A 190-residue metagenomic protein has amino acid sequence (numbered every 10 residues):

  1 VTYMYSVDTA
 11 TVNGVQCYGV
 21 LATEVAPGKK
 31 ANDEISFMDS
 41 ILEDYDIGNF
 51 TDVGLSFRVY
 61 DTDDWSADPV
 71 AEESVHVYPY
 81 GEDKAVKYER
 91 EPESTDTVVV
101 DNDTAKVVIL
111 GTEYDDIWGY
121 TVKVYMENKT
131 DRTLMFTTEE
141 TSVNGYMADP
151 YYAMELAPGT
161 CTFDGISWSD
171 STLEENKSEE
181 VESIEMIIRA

Functional and structural regions predicted by a protein language model:
V1-T2, Y125-D131: Asparagine-centered strand-capping/turn motif at beta-strand->loop junctions
T9-A10, F37, M126, E140-T141 (+1 more regions): Hydrophobic beta-strand positions in extracellular immunoglobulin-like domains
A10, V25, L55-F57, F136 (+1 more regions): Fold-core signature of tandem repeat domains
V12, N102, V143-N144: Structural motif
V15-A71, Y146-R189: Short, solvent-exposed, Trp/other aromatic-anchored flexible loops in extracytoplasmic proteins
D68-E89, A190: Short beta-strand elements
K84-D116: Low-complexity, acidic Ser/Thr/Pro/Gly-rich terminal tails and inter-domain linkers that flank the onset of structured
I117-K123: Short, solvent-exposed loop/turn segments enriched in Ser/Thr/Gly
